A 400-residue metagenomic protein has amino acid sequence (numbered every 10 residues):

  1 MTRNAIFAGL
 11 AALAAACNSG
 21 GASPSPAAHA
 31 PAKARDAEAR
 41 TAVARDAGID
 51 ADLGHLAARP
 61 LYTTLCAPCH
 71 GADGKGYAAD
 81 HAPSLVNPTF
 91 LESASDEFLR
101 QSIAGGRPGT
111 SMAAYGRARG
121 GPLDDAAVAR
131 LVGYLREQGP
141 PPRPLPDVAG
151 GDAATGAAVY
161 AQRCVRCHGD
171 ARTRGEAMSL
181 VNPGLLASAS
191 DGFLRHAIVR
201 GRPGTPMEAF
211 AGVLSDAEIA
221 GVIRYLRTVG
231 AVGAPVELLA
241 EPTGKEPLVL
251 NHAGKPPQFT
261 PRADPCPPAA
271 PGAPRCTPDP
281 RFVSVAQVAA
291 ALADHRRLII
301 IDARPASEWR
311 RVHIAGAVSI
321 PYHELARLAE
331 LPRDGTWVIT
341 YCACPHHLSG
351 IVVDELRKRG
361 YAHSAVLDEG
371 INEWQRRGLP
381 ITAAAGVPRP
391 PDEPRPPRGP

Functional and structural regions predicted by a protein language model:
M1-F7: Bacterial N-terminal signal peptides that target proteins for export
A14-A16: C-terminal motif of bacterial Sec signal peptides marking the signal peptidase cleavage site
N18-G21: Bacterial signal peptide processing site
A28-L61, R136-V159, R275-R281: Electrostatic cytochrome c docking/interface patches
D52-D73, L99-Q101, G150-T173, R195-R200: Sequence/structural segment immediately N-terminal to covalent heme-attachment motifs in c-type and related
A79, S84-L135, G175, V181-A231: Extracytoplasmic electron-transfer domains, predominantly the class I c-type cytochrome c fold
R227-G230, A234-I299, A306-E308, A385-P400: Flexible, polar/low-complexity N-terminal or interdomain linker segments that lie immediately upstream of folded
L331-W374: Catalytic cysteine-centered active loop of the rhodanese-like fold, especially the PTP/DSP P-loop
